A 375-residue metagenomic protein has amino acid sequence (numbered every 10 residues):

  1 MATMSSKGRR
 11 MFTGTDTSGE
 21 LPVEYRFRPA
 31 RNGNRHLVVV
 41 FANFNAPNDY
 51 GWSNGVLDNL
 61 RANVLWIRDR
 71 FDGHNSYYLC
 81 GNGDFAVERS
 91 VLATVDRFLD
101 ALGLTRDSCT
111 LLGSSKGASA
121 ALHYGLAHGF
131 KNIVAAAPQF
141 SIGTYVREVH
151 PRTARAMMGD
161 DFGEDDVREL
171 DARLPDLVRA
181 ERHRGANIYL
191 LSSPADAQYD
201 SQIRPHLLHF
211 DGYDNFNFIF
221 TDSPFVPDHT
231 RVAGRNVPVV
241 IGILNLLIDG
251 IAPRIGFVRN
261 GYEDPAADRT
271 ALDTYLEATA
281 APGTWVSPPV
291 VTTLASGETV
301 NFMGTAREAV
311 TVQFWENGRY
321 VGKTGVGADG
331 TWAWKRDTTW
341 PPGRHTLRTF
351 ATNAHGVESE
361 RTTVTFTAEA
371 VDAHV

Functional and structural regions predicted by a protein language model:
T15-A62, W66-H74: Short, surface-exposed "cap/lid" segments of acyl-processing enzymes
G81-L102: Alpha/beta-hydrolase active-site loop
G103-S115: Alpha/beta-hydrolase fold nucleophile elbow
H150-N260: The feature captures the conserved acid-bearing segment of alpha/beta-hydrolase catalytic domains
T274-V300: Short, compositionally biased P/S/T/A/G/V-rich stretches that sit at domain boundaries
V300-A306: Aromatic/hydrophobic beta-strand junction motif of beta-rich domains
D337-R344: Surface-exposed, short loops/turns at beta-strand junctions within beta-sandwich domains
